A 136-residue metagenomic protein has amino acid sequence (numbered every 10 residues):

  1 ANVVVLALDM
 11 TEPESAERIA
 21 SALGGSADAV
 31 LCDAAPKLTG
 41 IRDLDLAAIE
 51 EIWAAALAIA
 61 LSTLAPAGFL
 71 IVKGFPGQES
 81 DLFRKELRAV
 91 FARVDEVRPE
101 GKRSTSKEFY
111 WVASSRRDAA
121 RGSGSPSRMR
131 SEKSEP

Functional and structural regions predicted by a protein language model:
A1-T39: S-adenosyl-L-methionine
V3, A67-G68: Surface-exposed loop/turn positions
I19, A56-A60, L87: Class I S-adenosylmethionine-dependent transferase superfamily signal
G24, A65, A92: Short conserved AdoMet
L38-I49: Glycine/threonine-rich flexible loop motifs
I49-P66: A short glycine-rich, Lys/Arg-flanked "PGG" loop and its adjoining helix->strand segment in the class I
F69-K73: Short catalytic-loop micro-motif centered on adjacent basic/acidic residues
G74-P136: Class I S-adenosyl-L-methionine
